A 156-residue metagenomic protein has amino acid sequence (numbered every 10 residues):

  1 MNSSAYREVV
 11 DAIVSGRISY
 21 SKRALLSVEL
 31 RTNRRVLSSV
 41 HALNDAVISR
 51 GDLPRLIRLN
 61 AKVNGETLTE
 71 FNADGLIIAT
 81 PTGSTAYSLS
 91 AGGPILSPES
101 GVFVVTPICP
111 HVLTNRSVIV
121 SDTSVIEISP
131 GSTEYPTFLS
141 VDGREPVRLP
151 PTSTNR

Functional and structural regions predicted by a protein language model:
M1-N2, L113: Short, charged, surface-exposed secondary-structure boundary motifs
N2-D74: Catalytic core of DAGKc-family lipid kinases
K22-L26, A42-N44, R55-L59, D74-L76 (+4 more regions): A generic structural signal for short beta-strands and their flanking turns/coil linkers
T32, D52, T82, S132-E134: A generic beta-sheet turn/junction motif
R35, I48, N64-T67, N115-R156: ATP/nucleoside-binding phosphotransfer catalytic cores, i.e., glycine-rich phosphate-binding loops
N44, R50, T80, P107 (+1 more regions): Pocket-edge structural micro-motifs
I48-R55, I78-S84, L149, T154-R156: Short, surface-exposed linear segments at secondary-structure transitions and domain or protein termini
E70-D74, I78-T114: Gly/Ser/Thr-rich active-site loops/lids in small-molecule metabolic enzymes that frequently grip phosphoryl groups
